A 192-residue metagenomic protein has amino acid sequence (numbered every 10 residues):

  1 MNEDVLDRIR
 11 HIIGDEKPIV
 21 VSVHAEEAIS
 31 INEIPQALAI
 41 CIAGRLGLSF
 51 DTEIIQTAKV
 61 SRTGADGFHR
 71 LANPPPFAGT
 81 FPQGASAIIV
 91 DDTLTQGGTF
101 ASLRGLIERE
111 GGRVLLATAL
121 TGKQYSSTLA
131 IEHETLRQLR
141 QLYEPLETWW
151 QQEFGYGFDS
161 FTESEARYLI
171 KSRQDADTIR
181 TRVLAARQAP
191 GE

Functional and structural regions predicted by a protein language model:
M1-P18: A short, well-structured juxtamembrane/interface segment
D15-A28: Short glycine-rich phosphate-binding loop at a beta-alpha junction
S22-H24, E53-A58, V90-G98, T118-T121: Short His-Asn-centered micro-motif
I31, P35-A39, A43, F100: Short, highly selective alpha-helical patches that border small-molecule cofactor pockets in redox/cofactor-processing
I40-T52, E108-L116: Structural alpha-beta junctions
G47-A87: Short, glycine/charge-rich flexible loops or terminal/linker lids adjacent to PRPP-binding catalytic cores
A85-G112, L116-A117: A contiguous pocket-lining binding segment that forms or flanks enzyme active sites
R104-E192: PRPP-dependent phosphoribosyltransferase catalytic core
